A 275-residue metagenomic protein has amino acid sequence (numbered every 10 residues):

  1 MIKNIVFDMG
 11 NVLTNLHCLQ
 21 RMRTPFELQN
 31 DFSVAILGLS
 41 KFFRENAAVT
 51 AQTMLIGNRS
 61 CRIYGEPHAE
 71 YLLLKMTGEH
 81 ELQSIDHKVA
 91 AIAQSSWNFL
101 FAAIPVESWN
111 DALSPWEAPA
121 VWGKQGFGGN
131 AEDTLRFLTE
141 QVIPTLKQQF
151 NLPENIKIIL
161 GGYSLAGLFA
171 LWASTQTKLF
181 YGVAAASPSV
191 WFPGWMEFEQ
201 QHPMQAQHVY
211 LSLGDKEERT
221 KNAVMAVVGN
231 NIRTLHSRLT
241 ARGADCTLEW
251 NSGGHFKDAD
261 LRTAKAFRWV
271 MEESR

Functional and structural regions predicted by a protein language model:
M1-F42: Active-site neighborhood of HAD-like aspartate-dependent phosphohydrolases
D8, S164, S187: Catalytic nucleophile serine of serine hydrolases, specifically the conserved "nucleophile elbow" pentapeptide
M9, W172-G182: Conserved hydrolase catalytic core segment
F42-L72, F99: A domain-start/cap signature at the N-terminus of enzymes
E70-N151: Serine-hydrolase catalytic machinery in alpha/beta-hydrolase-like enzymes
G161-A166, A170: Gly/Ala-rich beta-loop-alpha elbow adjacent to hydrolase catalytic centers
L179-W191: A conserved short beta-strand
V190-V270: The feature captures the conserved acid-bearing segment of alpha/beta-hydrolase catalytic domains
